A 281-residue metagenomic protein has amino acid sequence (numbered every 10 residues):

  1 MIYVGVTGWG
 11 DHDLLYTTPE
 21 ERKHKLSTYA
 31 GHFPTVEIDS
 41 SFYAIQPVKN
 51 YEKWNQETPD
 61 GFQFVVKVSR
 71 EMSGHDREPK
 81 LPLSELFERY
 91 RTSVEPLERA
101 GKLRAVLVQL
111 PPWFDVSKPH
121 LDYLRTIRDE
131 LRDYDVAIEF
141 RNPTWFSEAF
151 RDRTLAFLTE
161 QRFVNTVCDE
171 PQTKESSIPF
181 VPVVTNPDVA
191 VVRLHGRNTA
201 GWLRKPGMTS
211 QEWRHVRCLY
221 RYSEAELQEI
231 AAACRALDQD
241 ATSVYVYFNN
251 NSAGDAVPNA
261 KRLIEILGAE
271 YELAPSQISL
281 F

Functional and structural regions predicted by a protein language model:
M1-F281: Residues lining hydrophobic/aromatic ligand-binding pockets adjacent to catalytic sites
